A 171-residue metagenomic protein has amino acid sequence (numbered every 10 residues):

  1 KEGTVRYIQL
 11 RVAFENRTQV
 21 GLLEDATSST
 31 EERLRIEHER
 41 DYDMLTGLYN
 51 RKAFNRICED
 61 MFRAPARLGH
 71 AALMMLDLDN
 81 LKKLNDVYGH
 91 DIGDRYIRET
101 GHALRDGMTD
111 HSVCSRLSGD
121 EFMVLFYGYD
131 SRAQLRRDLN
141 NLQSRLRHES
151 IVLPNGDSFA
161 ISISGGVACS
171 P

Functional and structural regions predicted by a protein language model:
G3, I8-V12, I163-G165: Compact sensory input modules in signal-transduction proteins
T4, S115-L117, L146-I163: Catalytic core regions of nucleotide second-messenger enzymes
Y7-M44, R51-F62, V113: Signal-transducing coiled-coil linker helices
R11-A13, E149, A168: Output-coupling edge of small sensory domains
F14, T18, G128-Y129, S170-P171: Short beta-strand-to-loop transition segments that serve as allosteric relay/switch motifs in sensory/regulatory domains
L23, L76-L78: Alpha/beta-hydrolase
E37-D41, L48-A72, D79-T109, S115-G119 (+2 more regions): Conserved long alpha-helical elements within nucleotide-processing catalytic cores of c-di-GMP signaling and class III
A72, L125, L153-P171: A short glycine-enriched loop-to-beta-strand structural element that forms part of the catalytic core of nucleotide
